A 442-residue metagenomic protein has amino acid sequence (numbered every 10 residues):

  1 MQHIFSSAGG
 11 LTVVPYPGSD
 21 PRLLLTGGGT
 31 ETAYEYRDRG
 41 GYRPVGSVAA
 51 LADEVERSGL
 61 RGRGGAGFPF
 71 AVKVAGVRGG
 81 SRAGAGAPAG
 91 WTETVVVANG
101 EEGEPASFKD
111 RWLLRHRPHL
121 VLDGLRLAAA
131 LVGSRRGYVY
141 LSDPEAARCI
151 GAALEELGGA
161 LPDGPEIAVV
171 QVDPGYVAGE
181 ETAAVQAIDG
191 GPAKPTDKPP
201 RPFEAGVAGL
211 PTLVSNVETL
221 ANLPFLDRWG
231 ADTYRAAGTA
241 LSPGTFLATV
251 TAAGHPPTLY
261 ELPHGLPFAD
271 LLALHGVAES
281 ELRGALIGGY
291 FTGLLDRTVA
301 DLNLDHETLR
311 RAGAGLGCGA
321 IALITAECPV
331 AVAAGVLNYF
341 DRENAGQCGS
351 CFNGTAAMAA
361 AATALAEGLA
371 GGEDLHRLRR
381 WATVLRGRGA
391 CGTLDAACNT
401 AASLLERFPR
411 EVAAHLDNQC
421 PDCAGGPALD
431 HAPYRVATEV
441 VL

Functional and structural regions predicted by a protein language model:
Q2-P192: Iron-sulfur-cluster electron-transfer modules
G41-E54, S81, T92-T94, G100 (+5 more regions): Ferredoxin-type iron-sulfur electron-transfer modules in oxidoreductases and energy-metabolism complexes
G64, L125, G179, L271-L272 (+2 more regions): Buried hydrophobic positions in well-ordered alpha/beta secondary-structure cores of metabolic enzymes
K73, G137, V277-Y290: Short loop-to-beta-strand transition segments
K109-L120, P211, S215, Y260-P263 (+1 more regions): Short alpha-helix boundary/capping segments
L122-A128, L262-S280: Short amphipathic, charge-patterned alpha-helical segments
A146-H264, H275-E279: Hydrophobic alpha-helical positions that pack around
A187-P199, T298-G315: Active-site loop ensemble at the mouth of alpha/beta enzyme cores that anchors a bound cofactor
